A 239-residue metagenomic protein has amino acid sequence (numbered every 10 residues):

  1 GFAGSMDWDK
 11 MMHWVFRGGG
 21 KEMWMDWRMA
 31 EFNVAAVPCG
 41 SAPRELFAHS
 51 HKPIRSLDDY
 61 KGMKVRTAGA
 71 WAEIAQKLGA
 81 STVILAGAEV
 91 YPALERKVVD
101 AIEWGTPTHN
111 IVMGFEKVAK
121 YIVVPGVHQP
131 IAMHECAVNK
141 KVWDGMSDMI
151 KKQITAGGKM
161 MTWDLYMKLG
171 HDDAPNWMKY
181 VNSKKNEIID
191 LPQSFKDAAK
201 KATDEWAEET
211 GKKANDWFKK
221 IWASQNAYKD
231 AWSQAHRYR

Functional and structural regions predicted by a protein language model:
G1-M11, G20-E22, D26-R239: N-terminal secretory/targeting leader peptides
V15: Active-site-proximal, glycine-rich beta->alpha crossover segments in alpha/beta enzymes that shape flexible
